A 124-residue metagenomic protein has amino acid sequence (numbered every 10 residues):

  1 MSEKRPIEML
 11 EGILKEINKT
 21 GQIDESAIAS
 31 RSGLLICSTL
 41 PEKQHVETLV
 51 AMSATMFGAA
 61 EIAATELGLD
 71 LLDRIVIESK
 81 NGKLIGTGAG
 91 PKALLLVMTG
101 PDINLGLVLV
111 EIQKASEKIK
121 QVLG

Functional and structural regions predicted by a protein language model:
M1-I23, S32-G124: Acidic, low-complexity cytosolic segments
